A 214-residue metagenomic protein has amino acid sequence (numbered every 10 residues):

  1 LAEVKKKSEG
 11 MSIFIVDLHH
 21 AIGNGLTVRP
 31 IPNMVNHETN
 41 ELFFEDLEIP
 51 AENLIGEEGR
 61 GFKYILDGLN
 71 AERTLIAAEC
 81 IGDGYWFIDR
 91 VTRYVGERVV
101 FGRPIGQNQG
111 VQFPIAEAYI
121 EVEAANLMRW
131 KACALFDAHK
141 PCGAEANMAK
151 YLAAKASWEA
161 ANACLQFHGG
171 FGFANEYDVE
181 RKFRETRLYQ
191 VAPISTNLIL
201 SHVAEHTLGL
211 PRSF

Functional and structural regions predicted by a protein language model:
L1-E3, I15-D17, F43-E45, G56 (+1 more regions): Short beta-strand-to-turn element immediately C-terminal to the catalytic PLP-Schiff-base lysine in fold type I
L1-L26: A short core secondary-structure module
V4-S8, P32-N36, G56-E58, D67: Solvent-exposed alpha-helices and their adjacent loops that cap or buttress functional pockets in soluble metabolic
K6, D17-H20, I49-P50, P104 (+1 more regions): Short, solvent-exposed coil/turn linker segments
E9, H37-T39, R184: Short, solvent-exposed loop/turn segments at the edges of secondary structure
G10, G25-V28, A51-E58: Short, charged, solvent-exposed linker or helix-capping segments at domain edges/interfaces that act as flexible hinges
L18-E48: Flexible, small-/acidic-enriched active-site or ligand-binding loops
E41-F43, L47, E58-R60, L66-F214: Alpha-helical interface subdomain recognition
